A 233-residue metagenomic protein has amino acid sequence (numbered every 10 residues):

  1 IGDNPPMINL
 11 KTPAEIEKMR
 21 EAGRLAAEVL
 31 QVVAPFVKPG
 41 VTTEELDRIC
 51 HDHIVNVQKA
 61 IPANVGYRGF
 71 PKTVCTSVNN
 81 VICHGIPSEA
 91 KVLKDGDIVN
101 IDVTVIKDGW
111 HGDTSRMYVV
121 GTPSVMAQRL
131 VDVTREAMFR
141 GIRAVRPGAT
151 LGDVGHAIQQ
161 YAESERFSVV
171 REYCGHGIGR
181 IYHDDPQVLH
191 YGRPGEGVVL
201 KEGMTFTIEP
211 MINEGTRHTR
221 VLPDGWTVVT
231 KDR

Functional and structural regions predicted by a protein language model:
G2-R233: Active-site neighborhoods and metal-handling regions in enzymes and metal-associated proteins
